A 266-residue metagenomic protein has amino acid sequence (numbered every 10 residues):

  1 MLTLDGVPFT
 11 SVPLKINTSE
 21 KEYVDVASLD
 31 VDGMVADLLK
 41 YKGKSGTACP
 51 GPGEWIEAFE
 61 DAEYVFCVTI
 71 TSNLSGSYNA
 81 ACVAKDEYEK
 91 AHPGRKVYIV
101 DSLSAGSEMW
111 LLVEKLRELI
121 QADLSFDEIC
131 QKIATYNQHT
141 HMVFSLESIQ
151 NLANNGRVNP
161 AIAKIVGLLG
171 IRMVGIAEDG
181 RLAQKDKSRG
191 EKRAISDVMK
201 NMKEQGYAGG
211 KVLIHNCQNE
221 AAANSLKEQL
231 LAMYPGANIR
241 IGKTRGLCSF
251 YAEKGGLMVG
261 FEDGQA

Functional and structural regions predicted by a protein language model:
M1-C49: N-terminal glycine-rich anion-binding loop in soluble enzyme alpha/beta folds
M1-K21, L74-S77, A81-D86, Y98 (+1 more regions): Mixed-charge interfacial surface used for oligomerization/domain docking and macromolecular partner engagement
S45-G53, R189-R193: Conserved phosphate-coordination/catalytic loops
P50-K85, E89-A91: Active-site cofactor/cluster-binding pocket
T69, Y98-I99: A glycine-rich beta-strand to alpha-helix segment that forms a phosphate/ribose-binding loop at ligand/cofactor sites
G94-R95: A short helix->loop->beta-strand "cap" motif at the edges of active sites that frequently abuts
